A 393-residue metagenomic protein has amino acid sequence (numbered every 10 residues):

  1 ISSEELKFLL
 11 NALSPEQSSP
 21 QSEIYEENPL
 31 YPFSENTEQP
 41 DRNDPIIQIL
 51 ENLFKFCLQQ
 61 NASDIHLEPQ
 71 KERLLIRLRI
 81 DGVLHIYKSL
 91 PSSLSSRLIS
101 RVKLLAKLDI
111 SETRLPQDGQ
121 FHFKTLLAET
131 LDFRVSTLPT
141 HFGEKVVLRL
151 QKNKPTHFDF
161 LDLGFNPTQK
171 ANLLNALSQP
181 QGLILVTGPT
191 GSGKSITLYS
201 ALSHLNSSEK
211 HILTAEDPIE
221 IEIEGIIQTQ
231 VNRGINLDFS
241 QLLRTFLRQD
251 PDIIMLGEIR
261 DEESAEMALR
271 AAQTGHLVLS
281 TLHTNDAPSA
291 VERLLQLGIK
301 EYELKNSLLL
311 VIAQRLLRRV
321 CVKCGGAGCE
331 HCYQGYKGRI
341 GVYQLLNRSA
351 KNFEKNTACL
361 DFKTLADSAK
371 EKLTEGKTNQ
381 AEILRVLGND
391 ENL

Functional and structural regions predicted by a protein language model:
I1-S2, P189: Output/docking surface of receiver
S2-N52, Q60: Charged, low-hydrophobicity low-complexity segments
E38-L393: Short, flexible helix-loop junctions that flank or precede catalytic/ligand sites
